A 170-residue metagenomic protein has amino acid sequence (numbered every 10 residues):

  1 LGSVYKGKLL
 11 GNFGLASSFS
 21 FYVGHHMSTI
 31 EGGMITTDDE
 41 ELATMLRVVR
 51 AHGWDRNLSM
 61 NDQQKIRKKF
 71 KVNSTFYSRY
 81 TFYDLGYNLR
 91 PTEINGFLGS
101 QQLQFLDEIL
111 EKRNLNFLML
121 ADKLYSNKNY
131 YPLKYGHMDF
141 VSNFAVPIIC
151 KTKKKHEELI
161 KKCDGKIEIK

Functional and structural regions predicted by a protein language model:
L1-T29, T44, R79-T81: Conserved active-site segment immediately N-terminal to the catalytic lysine that forms the internal aldimine
V4, E40-K170: PLP-dependent aminotransferase class I/II
K8, D38-D39: Acidic, low-complexity intrinsically disordered segments
S18, M34, A145-P147: Short aromatic/hydrophobic contact patches that present stacked aromatics for nucleic-acid/ligand binding
T29-D38: Active-site-proximal alpha-helical scaffold in enzymes
